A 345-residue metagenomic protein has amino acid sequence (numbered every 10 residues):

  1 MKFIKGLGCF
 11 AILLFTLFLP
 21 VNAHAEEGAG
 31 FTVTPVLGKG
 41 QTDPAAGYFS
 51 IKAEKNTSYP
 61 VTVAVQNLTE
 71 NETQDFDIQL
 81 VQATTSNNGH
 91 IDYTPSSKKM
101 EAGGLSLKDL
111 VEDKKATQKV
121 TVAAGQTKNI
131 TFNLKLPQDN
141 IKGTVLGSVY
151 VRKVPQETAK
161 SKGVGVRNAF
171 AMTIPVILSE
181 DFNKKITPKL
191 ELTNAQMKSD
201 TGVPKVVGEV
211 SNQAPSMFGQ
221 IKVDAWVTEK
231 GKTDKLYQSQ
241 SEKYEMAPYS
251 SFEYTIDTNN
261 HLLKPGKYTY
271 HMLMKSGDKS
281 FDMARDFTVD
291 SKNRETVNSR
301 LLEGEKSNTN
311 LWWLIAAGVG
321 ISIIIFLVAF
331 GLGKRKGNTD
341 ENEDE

Functional and structural regions predicted by a protein language model:
F15-A23: C-terminal segment of classical bacterial N-terminal signal peptides
P35-Q74, K119, P188-D200: Beta-sheet-dominated interaction scaffolds and their linkers
A45, N56-T62, T127-I130, I141-S148 (+2 more regions): Short, solvent-exposed loop/turn segments enriched in Ser/Thr/Gly
T73-N87, D92-M100, V151-R152, P215-K232: Short acidic, flexible loop segments centered on an aromatic residue
Q74, V145, V149, G266-M274: A short tyrosine-centered beta-strand micro-motif
S97-I141, K230-L263: Intrinsically disordered, low-complexity Pro/Gly/Ser/Thr-rich segments with frequent PxxP/GP/PP motifs and embedded
S179-L314: Membrane-proximal extracellular "stem/stalk" segments of glycoproteins immediately N-terminal to a transmembrane helix
A316-E345: C-terminal membrane-anchoring or membrane-association module
